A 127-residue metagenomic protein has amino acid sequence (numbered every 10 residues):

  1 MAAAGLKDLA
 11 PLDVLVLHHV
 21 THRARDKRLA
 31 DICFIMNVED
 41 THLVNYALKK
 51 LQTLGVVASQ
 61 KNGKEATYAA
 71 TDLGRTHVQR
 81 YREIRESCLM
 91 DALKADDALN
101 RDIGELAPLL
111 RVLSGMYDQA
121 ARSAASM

Functional and structural regions predicted by a protein language model:
M1-E39: N-terminal helix-turn-helix DNA-binding core of bacterial DNA-binding proteins
A2-L6, V56, N62, L93 (+1 more regions): Short, flexible helix-adjacent loops and helix caps
L6-A10, N45, K50, R122-S126: Short glycine/proline-centered loop/turn elements that form peptide/ligand docking sites
T21, L48, T71, A107-L110: Generic structural concept
D26-A66: Canonical helix-turn-helix DNA-binding module
G63-Y81: Basic, amphipathic "hinge/linker" alpha-helix immediately C-terminal to the N-terminal HTH DNA-binding motif
E83-M127: Terminal interaction helix/tail motif
